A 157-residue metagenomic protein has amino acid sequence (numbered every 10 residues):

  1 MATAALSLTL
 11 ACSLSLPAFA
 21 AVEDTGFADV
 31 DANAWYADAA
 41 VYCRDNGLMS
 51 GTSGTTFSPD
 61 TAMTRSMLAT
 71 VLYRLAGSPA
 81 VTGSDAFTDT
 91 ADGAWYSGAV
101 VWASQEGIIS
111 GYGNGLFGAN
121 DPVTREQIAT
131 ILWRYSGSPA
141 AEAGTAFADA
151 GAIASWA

Functional and structural regions predicted by a protein language model:
M1-A5: Bacterial N-terminal signal peptides that target proteins for export
S7-A157: N-terminal propeptides
